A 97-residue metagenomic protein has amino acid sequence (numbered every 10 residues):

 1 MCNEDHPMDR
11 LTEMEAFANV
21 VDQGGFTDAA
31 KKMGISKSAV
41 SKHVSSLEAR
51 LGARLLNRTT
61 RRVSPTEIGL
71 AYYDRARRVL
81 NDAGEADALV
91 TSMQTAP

Functional and structural regions predicted by a protein language model:
M1-M8: Short, intrinsically disordered or compositionally biased N-terminal tails of bacterial proteins
E13-V20, Y72, V79: Short alpha-helical "packing" element that flanks the helix-turn-helix/winged-helix DNA-binding module
N19-G34: Short helix-boundary/capping micro-motifs
G25-F26, V44, R58: Helix-turn-helix DNA-binding elements, focusing on the entry/boundary residues of the two helices that contact DNA
K31-K32, A49, L70: Alpha-helical residues within the helix-turn-helix
S36-A39, H43-S46: Residues within the DNA-recognition helix of helix-turn-helix
E48-P65: A short LG(V/I)-centered, amphipathic sequence patch enriched for acidic residue(s) preceding the LG motif
S92-P97: Interdomain hinge and pocket-entrance segments immediately C-terminal to HTH DNA-binding domains
